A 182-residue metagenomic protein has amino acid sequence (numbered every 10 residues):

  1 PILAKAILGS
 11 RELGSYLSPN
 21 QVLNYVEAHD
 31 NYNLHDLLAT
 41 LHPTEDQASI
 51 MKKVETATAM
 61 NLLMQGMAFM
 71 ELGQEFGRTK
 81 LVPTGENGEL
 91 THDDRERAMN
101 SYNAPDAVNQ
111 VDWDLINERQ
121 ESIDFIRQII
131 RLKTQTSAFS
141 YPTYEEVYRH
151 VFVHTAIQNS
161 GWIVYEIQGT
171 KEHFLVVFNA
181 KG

Functional and structural regions predicted by a protein language model:
P1-A4: Polar, glycine-rich mid-to-C-terminal structural blocks that act as macromolecule-binding/assembly scaffolds
A6-G14, Y25: Long, low-complexity, polar/charged, intrinsically disordered or flexibly structured peripheral segments
Y16-G182: Loop/helix patches that line or flank the sugar-binding groove of alpha-linked glycan CAZymes
